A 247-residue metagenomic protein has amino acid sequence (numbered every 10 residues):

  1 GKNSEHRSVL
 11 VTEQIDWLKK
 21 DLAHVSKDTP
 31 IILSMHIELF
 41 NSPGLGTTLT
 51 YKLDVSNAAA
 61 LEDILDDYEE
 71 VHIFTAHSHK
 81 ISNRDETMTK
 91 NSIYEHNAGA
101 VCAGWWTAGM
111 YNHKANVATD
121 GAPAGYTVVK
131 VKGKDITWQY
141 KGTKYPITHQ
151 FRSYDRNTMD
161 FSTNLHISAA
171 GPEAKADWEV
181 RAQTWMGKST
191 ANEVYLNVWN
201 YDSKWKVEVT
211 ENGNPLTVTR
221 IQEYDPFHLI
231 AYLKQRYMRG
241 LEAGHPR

Functional and structural regions predicted by a protein language model:
G1: Serine-dependent acyl-ester chemistry module
S4-H96, G125, N192: His/acidic metal-ligating clusters that form di-metal
Q14, L18, S203-N214, V218-R220: Well-ordered, non-transmembrane segments within structured domains
G44, H149-F151, R220: Outer-membrane beta-barrel proteins
I93-Y201, W205-N212: Binuclear metal-dependent phosphoesterase catalytic core
P215-G240: Solvent-exposed serine/threonine-rich low-complexity stretches and specific carbohydrate-binding patches
A243-R247: Signal that preferentially marks extracellular ectodomain short beta-strand elements of beta-sandwich modules
